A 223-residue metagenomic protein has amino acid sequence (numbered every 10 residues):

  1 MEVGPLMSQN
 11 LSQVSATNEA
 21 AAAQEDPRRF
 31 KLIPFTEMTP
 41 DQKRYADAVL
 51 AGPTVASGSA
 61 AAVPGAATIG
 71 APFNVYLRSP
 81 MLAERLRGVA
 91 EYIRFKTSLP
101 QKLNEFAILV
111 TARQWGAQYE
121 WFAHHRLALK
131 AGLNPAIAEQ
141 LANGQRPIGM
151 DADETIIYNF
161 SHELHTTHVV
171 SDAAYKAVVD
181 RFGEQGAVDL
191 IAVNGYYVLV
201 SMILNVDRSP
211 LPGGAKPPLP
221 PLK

Functional and structural regions predicted by a protein language model:
M1-P5: Sec-dependent N-terminal signal peptides
N10-L99, L222-K223: Mobile cap/lid helix-loop segments that border enzyme active or cofactor-binding sites and regulate substrate access
A83-R87, A107-A123, V188-N205: N-terminal hydrophobic signal/anchor transmembrane helix of membrane proteins
L99-Q140: Mid-length scaffold segments of soluble, non-membrane domains
A131-F160: A contiguous pocket-lining binding segment that forms or flanks enzyme active sites
D151-I191: Acidic/histidine-rich alpha-helical segments that form the ligand environment of transition-metal centers
V178-V179, G195, I203-K223: Acidic, carboxylate-rich catalytic segments that either coordinate divalent cations
